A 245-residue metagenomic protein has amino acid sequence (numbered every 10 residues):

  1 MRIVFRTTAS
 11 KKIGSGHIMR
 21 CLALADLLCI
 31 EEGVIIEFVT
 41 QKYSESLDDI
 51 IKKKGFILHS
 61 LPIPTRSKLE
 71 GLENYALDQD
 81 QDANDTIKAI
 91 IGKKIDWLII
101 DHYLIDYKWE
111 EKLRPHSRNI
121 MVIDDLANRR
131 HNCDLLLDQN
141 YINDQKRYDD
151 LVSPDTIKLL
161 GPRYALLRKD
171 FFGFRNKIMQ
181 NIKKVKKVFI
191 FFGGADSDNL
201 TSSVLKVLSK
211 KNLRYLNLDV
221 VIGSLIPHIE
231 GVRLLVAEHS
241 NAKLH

Functional and structural regions predicted by a protein language model:
M1-G14: Nucleotide-activated donor-dependent transferases that construct or modify glycoconjugates
I18-L28: Short amphipathic alpha-helix
E32-Q81: Conserved nucleotide-sugar phosphate-binding/catalytic loop shared by glycosyltransferases and other
I87-L104: Short N-terminal targeting/anchoring amphipathic segment
L104, K108-V152: Conserved nucleotide-sugar donor-interacting segment of glycosyltransferase catalytic cores, predominantly GT-B
N132-N199, L225, I229-E230: A nucleotide-sugar donor-handling region in carbohydrate enzymes
L200-Y215: Short hydrophobic signal-anchor/transmembrane segments that target glycosyltransferases and glycosylation machinery
E230-H245: Nucleotide-activated donor-binding/catalytic signature segment of Leloir-type glycosyltransferases, i.e., the conserved
